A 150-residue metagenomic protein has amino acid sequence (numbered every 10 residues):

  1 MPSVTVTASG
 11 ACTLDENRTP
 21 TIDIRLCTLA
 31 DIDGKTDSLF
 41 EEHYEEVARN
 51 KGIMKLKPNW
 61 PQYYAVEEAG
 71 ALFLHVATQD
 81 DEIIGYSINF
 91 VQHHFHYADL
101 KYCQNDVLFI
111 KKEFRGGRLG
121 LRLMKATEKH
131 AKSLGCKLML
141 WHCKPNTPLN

Functional and structural regions predicted by a protein language model:
T21-S38: A short beta-loop-alpha structural element at the N-terminal edge of CoA-dependent acyl/N-acetyltransferase catalytic
K35-E42, Q62, R122, A126: Alpha-helical elements of Rossmann-like donor-binding domains used by nucleotide-donor carbohydrate transfer enzymes
S38-I53: Helix-loop element at the rim of GNAT/NAT acetyltransferase active sites that forms part of the acceptor-substrate
K51-L74, Q79, S87-A98: A conserved beta-strand-loop-helix scaffold within acyl/acetyltransferase catalytic domains
D81-Y86, C103: Glycine-rich phosphate/pyrophosphate-binding loop shared by adenosine-nucleotide-utilizing enzymes
D106-G116: A short, internal acetyl-CoA/4′-phosphopantetheine-binding micro-motif in the GNAT/acyltransferase core
R122-K137: Conserved acyl-CoA
L140-N150: Conserved beta-strand-loop-alpha-helix junction that forms the acyl-donor binding cleft
